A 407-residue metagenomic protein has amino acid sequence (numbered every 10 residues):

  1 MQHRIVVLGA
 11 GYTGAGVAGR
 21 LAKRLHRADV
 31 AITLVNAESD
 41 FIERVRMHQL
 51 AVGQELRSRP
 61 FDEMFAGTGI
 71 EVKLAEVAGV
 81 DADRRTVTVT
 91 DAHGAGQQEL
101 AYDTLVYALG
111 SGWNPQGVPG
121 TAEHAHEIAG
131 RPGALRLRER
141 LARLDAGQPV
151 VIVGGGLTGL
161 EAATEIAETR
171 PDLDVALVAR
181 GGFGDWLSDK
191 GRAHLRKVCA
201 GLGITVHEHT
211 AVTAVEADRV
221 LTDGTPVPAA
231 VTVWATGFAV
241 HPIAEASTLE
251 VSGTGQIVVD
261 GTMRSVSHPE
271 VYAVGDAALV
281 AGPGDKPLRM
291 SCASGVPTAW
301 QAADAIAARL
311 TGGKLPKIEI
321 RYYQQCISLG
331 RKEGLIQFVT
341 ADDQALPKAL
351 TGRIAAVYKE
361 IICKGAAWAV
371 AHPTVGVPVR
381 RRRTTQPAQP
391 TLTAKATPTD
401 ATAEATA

Functional and structural regions predicted by a protein language model:
M1-G14, S39-E55, A108, E123-L160 (+1 more regions): Conserved N-terminal glycine/acidic-rich loop preference
M1-L74, L160-D189, A403-A407: Beta1-alpha1 glycine-rich phosphate/pyrophosphate-binding loop at the start of Rossmann-like nucleotide-binding domains
M1-R4, I70-P149, V233: FAD-binding core/adjacent interface of flavoenzyme oxidoreductases
A18, A293-I320: Internal hydrophobic alpha-helix adjacent to the cofactor/substrate pocket in enzyme cavities
V72-V89, H93, L100, T169-G261: A Rossmann-like FAD-binding core segment of flavoenzymes
E123-A146, R219-L221, P226-P297: FAD-site-proximal beta/loop scaffold in flavoenzymes
R331-A407: C-terminal auxiliary extensions adjacent to catalytic cores
